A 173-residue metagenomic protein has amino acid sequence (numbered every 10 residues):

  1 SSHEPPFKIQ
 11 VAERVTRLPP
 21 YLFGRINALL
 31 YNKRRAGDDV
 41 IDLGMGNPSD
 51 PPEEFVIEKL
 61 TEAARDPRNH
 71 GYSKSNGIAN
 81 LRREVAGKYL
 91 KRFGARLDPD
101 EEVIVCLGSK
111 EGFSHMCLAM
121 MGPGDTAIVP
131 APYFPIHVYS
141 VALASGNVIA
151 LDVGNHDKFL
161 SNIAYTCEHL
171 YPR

Functional and structural regions predicted by a protein language model:
S1-S2, A131: Short intrinsically disordered, low-complexity coil segments enriched in acidic
H3-A12, T16-G108, H115: N-terminal small-domain helix-loop-helix segment of the aminotransferase-like
R65-R173: Conserved core of the PLP fold type I
